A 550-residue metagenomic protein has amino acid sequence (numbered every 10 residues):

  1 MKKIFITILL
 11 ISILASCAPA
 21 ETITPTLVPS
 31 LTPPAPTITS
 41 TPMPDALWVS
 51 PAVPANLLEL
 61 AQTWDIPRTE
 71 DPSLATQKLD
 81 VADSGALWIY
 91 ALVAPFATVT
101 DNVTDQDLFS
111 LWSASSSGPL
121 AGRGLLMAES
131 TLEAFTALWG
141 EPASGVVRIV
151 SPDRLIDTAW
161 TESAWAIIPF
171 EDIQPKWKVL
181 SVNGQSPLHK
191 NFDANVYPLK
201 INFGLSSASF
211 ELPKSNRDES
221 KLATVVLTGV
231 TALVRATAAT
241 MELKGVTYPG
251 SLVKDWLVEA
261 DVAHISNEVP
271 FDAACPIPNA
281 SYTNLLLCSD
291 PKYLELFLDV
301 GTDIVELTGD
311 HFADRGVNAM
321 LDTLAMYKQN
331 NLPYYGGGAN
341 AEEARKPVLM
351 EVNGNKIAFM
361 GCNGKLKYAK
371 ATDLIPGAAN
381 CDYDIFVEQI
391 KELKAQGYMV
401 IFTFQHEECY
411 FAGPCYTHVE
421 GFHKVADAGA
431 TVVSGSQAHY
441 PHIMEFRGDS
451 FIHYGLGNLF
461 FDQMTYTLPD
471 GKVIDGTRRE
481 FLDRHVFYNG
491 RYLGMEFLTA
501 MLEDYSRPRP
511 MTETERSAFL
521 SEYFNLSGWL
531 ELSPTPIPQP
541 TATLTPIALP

Functional and structural regions predicted by a protein language model:
M1-L92, L108, P152-D157, T161-S163 (+11 more regions): Intrinsically disordered, low-complexity Ser/Thr/Pro-rich tracts
P42-W64, P72-R217: Exported/periplasmic ABC-transporter solute-binding proteins
P67, A114-G118, A164-W165, A263 (+2 more regions): A general structural signal for well-ordered secondary-structure junctions
R68, K78, V146-I149, A166 (+6 more regions): Conserved beta-strand scaffold positions in the cores of enzyme catalytic domains, especially in NTP/NDP-utilizing
T69, P119-G124, I167-F170, G309-H311 (+2 more regions): Surface-exposed patches in mature extracellular/periplasmic domains of secreted proteins
P213-P550: Acidic, metal/ion-coordinating pockets
